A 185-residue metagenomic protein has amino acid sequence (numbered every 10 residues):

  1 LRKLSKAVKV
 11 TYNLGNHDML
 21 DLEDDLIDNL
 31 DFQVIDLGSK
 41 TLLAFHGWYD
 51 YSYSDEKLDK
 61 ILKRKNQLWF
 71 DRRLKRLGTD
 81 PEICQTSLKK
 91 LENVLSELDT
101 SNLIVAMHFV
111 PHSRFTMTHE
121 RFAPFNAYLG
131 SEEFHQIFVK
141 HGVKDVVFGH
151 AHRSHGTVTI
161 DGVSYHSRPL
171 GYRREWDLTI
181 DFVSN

Functional and structural regions predicted by a protein language model:
L1, D25-D28, K57-L58, H119-R121 (+2 more regions): Short, glycine/charged-enriched secondary-structure capping and boundary segments
L1-V8: Divalent metal-dependent phosphoesterase catalytic cores across multiple superfamilies
K9, S39, D99, G142-V143: Residue-level detector of structured alpha->beta connecting loops
V10-N16, D28-D31, I104-M107, F138 (+2 more regions): Active-site neighborhood of phospho(di)ester-bond hydrolases with catalytic His/Asp-centered motifs
N16-E23, I35, Y49-Y53, V110-R114 (+2 more regions): Active-site environment of divalent metal-dependent phosphoester hydrolases
E23-G38, L42-A44: Metallo-beta-lactamase
D36-G38, M117, N126-A127, S131-G142 (+1 more regions): Binuclear metal-dependent phosphoesterase catalytic core
L43-I104, F109-P124: Active-site-proximal loop/helix segment associated with metal-binding centers of metalloenzymes
